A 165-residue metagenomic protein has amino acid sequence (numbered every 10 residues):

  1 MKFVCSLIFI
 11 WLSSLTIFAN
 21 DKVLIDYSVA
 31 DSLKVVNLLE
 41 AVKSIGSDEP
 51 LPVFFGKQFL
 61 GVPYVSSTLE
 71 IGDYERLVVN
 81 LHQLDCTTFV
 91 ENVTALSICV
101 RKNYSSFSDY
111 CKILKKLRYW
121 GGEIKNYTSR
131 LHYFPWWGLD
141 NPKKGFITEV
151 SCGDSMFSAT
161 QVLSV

Functional and structural regions predicted by a protein language model:
M1-K22: Bacterial Sec-dependent N-terminal signal peptides
K2, V35-L38, V42, L114 (+1 more regions): Generic hydrophobic, helix-prone segments enriched in Leu/Val/Ile
D21-T88: Cationic-aromatic interfacial patches
F59-V165: Acidic/His-rich structured neighborhood in mature extracellular/periplasmic domains
